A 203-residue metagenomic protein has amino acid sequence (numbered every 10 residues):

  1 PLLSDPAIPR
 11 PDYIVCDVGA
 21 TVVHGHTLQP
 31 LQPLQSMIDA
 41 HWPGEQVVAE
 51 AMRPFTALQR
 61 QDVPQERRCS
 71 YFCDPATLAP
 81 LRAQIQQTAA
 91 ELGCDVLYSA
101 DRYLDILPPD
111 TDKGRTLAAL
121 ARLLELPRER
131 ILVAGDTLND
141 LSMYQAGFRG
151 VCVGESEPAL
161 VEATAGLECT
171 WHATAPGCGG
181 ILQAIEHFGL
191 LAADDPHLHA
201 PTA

Functional and structural regions predicted by a protein language model:
P1, L78-A79, P158-V161: Short, charged/polar "capping" segments at the starts of alpha-helices and the immediately preceding loops
P1-Q61, E155: Active-site phosphate-binding/coordination module
L3-A7, T27-L28, A83, Q145-A146 (+1 more regions): Short amphipathic alpha-helical segments
A7-R10, V18, L92, A146-G147 (+1 more regions): Short, structured coil segments at secondary-structure junctions
D17, S99-D101, A175: Conserved beta-strand termini and adjacent loop/short-helix elements that scaffold enzyme active sites in alpha/beta
E45-A146: Conserved acidic, metal-coordinating active-site core of Asp-based, Mg2+-dependent phosphoryl-transfer enzymes
L107, G114-A203: Mg2+-dependent phosphoryl-transfer enzymes with acidic/Ser/Thr/Gly-rich catalytic loops
